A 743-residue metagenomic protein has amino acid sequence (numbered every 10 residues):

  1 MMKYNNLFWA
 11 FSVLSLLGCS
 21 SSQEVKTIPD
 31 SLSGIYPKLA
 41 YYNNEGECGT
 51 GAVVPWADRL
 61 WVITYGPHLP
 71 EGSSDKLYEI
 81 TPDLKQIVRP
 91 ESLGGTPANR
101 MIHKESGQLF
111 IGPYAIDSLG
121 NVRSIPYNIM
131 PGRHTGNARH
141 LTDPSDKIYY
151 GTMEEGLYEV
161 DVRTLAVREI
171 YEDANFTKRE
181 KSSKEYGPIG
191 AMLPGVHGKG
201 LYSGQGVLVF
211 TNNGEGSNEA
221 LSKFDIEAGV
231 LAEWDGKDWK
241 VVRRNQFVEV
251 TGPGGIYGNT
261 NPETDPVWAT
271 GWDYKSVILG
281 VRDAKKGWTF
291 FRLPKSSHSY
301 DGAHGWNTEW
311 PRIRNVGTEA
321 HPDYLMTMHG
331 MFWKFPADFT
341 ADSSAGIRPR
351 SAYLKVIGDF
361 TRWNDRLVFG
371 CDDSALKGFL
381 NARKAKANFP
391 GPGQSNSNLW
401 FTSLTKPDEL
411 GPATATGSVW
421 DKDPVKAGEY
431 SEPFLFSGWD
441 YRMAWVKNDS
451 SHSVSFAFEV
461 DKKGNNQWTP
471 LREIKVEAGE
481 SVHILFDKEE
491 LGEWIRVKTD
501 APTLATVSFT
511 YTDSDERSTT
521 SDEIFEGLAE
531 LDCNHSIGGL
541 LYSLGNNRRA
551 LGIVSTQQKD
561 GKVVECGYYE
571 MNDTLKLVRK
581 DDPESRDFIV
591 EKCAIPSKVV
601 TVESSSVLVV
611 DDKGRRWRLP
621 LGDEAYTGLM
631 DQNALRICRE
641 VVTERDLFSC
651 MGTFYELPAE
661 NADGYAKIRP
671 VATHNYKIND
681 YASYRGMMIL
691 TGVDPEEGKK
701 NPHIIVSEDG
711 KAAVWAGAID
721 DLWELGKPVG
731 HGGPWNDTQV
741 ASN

Functional and structural regions predicted by a protein language model:
P29-G34, S74-S92, P113-R133, L157-K184 (+9 more regions): Surface-exposed loop/turn elements that mediate protein-protein interactions on large endomembrane-trafficking
L39-D75, G94-M101, P433-L435, D440-R442 (+1 more regions): Beta-strand-rich domains and repeat architectures in extracellular enzymes and scaffolds, especially beta-propellers
E45-A52, S92-S106, I129-S145, A174-Q205 (+8 more regions): Repeated scaffold domains used in trafficking and secretory/extracellular systems, primarily beta-propellers
R59-V62, S106-F110, P144-Y149, S203-T211 (+8 more regions): Entry beta-strands of beta-propeller and related beta-repeat scaffolds
Y65-D75, F210-G229, V267-W268, S276-V281 (+3 more regions): Short, conserved, GDST-rich strand-edge loop motifs in beta-rich repeat architectures
G66-H68, Y114-A115, M153-E154, N212-G216 (+7 more regions): Residue-level signature of beta-propeller blades and closely related beta-rich strand-turn architectures in secreted
G358-D421, N679-S742: Blade-level signature of beta-propeller repeat domains, shared across WD40, Kelch, NHL, RCC1 and BNR/Asp-box propellers
K488-A505: Noncatalytic modules at the cell exterior or secretory-pathway interfaces, chiefly beta-strand-rich lectin/adhesion
